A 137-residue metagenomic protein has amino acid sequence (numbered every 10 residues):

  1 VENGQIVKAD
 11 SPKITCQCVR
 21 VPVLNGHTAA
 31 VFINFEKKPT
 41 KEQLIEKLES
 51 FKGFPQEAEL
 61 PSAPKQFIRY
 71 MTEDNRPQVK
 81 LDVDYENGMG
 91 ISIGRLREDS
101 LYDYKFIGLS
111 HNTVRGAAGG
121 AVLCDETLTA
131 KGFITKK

Functional and structural regions predicted by a protein language model:
V1-D103: C-terminal substrate-binding/catalytic lobe of Rossmann-fold NAD(P)-dependent oxidoreductases
D103-K137: Generic C-terminus detector
